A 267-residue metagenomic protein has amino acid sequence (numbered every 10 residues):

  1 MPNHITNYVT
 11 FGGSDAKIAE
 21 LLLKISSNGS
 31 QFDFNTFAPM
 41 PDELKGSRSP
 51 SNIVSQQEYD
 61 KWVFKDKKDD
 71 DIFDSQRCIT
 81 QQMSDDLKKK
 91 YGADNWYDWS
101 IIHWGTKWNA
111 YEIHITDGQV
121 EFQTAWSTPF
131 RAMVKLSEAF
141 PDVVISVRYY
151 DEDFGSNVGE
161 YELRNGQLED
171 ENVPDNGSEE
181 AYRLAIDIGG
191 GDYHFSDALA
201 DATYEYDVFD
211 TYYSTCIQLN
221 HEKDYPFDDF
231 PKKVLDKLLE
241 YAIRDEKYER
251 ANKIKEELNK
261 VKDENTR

Functional and structural regions predicted by a protein language model:
M1-N252, E256, K260-R267: Intrinsic low-complexity, intrinsically disordered or marginally ordered coil/linker segments
